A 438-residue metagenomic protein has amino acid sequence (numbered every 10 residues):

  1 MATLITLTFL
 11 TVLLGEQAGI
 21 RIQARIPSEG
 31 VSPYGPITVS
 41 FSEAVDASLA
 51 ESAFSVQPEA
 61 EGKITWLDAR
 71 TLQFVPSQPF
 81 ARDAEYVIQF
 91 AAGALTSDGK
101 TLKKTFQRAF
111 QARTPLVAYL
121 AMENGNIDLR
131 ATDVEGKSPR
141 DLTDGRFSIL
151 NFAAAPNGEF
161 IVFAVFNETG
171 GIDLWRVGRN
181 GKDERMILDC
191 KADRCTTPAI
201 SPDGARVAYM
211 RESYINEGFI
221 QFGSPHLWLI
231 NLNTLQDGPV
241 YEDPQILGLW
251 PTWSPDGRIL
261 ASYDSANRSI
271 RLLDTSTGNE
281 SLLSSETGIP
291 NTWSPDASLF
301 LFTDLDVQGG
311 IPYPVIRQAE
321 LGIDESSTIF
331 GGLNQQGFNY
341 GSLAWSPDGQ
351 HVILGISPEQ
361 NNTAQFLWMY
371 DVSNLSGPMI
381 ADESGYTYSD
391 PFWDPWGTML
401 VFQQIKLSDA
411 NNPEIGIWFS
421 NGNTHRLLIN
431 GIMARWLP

Functional and structural regions predicted by a protein language model:
M1-A18, I161, V165-F166, W175-D183 (+4 more regions): Intrinsically disordered, low-complexity terminal and linker regions enriched in polar/acidic and proline-rich content
M1-P115, G136-D141, S148, A153 (+5 more regions): Acidic, low-complexity Ser/Thr/Gly/Pro-rich repeat segments typical of extracellular/periplasmic and surface-exposed
P36, L49-A53, N126-D128, S269 (+1 more regions): Exposed beta-strand and adjacent loop surfaces of beta-rich binding modules that mediate intermolecular recognition
W66, I88, Q111, E123 (+15 more regions): Residue-level signal for WD-repeat beta-propeller blades
T96, V134-I149, V177-T196, W228-L249 (+4 more regions): Multi-bladed beta-propeller domains
A121-L129, G145-F147, A164-W175, D189-R194 (+9 more regions): A flexible loop/linker signature enriched in serine peptidases of the S9 family
R146-A164, K191-M210, G238-Y263, L282-T303 (+4 more regions): Conserved beta-propeller blade repeats
